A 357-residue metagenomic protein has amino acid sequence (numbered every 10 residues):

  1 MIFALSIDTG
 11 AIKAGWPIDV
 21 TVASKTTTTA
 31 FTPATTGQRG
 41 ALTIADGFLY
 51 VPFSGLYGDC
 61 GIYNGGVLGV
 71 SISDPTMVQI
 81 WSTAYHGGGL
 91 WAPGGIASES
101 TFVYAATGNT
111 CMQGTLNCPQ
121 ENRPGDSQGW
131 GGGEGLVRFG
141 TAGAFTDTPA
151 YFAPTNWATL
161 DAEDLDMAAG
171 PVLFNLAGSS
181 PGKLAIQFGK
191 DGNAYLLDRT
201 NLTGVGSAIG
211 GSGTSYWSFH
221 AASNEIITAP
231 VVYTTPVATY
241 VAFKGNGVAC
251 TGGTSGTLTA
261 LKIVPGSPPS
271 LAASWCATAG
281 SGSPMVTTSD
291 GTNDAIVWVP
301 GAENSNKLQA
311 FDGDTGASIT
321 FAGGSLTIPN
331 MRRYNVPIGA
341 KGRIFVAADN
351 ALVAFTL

Functional and structural regions predicted by a protein language model:
M1-L357: Noncatalytic, solvent-exposed loop/strand surfaces of beta-propeller-type extracellular/periplasmic domains
